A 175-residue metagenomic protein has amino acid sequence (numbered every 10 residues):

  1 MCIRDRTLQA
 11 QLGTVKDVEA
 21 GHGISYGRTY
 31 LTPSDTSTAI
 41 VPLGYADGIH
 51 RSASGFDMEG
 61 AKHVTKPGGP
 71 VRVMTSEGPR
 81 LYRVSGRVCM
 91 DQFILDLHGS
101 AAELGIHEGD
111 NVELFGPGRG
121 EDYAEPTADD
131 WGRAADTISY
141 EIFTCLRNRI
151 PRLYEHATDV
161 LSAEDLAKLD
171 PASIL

Functional and structural regions predicted by a protein language model:
R4-L175: Active-site anion/phosphate-binding pocket segments in diverse small-molecule metabolic enzymes
